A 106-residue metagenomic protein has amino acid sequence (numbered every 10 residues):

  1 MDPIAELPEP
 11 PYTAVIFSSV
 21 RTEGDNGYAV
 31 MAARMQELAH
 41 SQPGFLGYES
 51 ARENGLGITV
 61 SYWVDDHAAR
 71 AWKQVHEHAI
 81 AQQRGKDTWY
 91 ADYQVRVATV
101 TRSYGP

Functional and structural regions predicted by a protein language model:
M1-G57, D66-Q74, Y90-P106: Short S/T/G/P-rich N-terminal loop/turn motif that feeds into the first structured element of a domain
Y62-V64: Glycine-rich loop at the start of a catalytic domain that most often binds anionic cofactors/ligands
A81-T88: C-terminal structural segments of small proteins and small subunits
